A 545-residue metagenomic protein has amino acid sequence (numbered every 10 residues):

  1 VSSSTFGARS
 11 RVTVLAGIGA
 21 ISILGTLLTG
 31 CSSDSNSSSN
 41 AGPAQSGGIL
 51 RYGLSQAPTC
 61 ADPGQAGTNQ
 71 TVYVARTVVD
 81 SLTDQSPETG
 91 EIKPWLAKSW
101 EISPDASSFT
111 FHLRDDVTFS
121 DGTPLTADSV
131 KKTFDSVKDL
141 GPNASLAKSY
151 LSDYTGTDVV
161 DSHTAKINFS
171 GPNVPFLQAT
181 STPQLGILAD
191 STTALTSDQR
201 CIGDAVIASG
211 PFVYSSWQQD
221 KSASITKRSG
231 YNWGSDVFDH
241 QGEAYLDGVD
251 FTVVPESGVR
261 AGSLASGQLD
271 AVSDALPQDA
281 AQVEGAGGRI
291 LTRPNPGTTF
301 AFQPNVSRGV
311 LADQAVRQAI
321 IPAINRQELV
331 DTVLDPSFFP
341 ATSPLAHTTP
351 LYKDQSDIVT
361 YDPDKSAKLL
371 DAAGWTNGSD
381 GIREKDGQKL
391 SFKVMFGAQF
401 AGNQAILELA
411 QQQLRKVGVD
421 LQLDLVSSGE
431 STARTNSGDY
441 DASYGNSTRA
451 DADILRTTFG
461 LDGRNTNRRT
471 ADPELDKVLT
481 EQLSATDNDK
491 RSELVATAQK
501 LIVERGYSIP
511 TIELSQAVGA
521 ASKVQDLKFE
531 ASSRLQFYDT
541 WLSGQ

Functional and structural regions predicted by a protein language model:
I23, Q218-A223, A323-K353, D357 (+3 more regions): Detector for C-terminal structural segments
G53-P104, D135: N-terminal lobe/hinge region of extracytoplasmic solute-binding protein
S99-N143, V160, K166-N168, V310-A312: Aromatic- and charge-enriched surface segment that lines or borders ligand/interaction sites
L125-T133, T164-N168, G210-P211, A244-G248 (+5 more regions): Alpha-helical secondary-structure segments
S149-A194, P211-Q218: Surface-exposed binding/hinge segments that line and control ligand-binding clefts or catalytic entry sites
S181-E243, G248, P363, K368: Gly/Pro-rich hinge or "lid" segments in bacterial periplasmic/extracellular proteins
G203, Y231-Q282, V419-Q422, S427: Ligand-site clamp/hinge motif
T376-R449: Ligand/substrate-recognition segments at binding pockets and active sites
